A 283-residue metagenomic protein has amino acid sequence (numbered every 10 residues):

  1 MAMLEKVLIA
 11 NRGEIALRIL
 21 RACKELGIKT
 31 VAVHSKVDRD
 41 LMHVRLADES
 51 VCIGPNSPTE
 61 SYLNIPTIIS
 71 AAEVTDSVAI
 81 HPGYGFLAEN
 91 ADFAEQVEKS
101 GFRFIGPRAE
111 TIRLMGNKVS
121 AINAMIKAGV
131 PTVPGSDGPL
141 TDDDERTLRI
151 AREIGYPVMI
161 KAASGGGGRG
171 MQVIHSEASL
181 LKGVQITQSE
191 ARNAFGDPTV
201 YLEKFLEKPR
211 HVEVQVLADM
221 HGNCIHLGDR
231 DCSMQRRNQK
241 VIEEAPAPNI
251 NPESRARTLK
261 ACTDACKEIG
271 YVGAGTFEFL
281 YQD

Functional and structural regions predicted by a protein language model:
M1-F277, Y281-D283: N-terminal beta-alpha lobe that positions the nucleotide/phosphoryl donor in ATP/NTP-coupled carboxylate activation
